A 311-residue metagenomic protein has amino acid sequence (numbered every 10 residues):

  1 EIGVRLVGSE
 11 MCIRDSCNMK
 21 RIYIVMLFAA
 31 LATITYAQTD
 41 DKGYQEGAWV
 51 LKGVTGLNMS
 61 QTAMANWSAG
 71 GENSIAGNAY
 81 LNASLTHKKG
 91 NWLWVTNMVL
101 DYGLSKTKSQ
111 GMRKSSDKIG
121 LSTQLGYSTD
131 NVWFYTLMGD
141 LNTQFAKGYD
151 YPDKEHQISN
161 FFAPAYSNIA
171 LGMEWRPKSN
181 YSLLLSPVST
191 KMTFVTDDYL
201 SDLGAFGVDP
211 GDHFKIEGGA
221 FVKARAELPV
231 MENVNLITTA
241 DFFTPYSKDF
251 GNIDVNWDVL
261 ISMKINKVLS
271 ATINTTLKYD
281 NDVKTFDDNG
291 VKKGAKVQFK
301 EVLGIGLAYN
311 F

Functional and structural regions predicted by a protein language model:
E1-D15: Single conserved hydrophobic/aromatic residue that forms the stacking wall/gate of nucleotide- or nucleobase-binding
G53, L57-M59, A79-H87, L121-Y127 (+7 more regions): Residues on the lipid-exposed face of transmembrane beta-strands in outer-membrane beta-barrel proteins
G53-T55, T96, L137-G139, L171 (+3 more regions): Membrane-embedded beta-strand positions of outer-membrane beta-barrel proteins
L57-A63, K89-N91, L100-K106, L141-K147 (+4 more regions): Transmembrane beta-strands of outer-membrane beta-barrel pores
N66-G71, K106-G111, K154-S159, G207-D212 (+2 more regions): Extracellular loop and loop/strand-boundary signature of outer-membrane beta-barrel proteins
N91-W94, V132-Y135, N180-L183, N233-L236 (+1 more regions): Repeated loop/turn-to-beta-strand initiation elements of outer-membrane beta-barrel proteins
R113-G219: Outer-membrane pore/translocation modules
V297-F311: Outer-membrane beta-barrel "beta-signal"
